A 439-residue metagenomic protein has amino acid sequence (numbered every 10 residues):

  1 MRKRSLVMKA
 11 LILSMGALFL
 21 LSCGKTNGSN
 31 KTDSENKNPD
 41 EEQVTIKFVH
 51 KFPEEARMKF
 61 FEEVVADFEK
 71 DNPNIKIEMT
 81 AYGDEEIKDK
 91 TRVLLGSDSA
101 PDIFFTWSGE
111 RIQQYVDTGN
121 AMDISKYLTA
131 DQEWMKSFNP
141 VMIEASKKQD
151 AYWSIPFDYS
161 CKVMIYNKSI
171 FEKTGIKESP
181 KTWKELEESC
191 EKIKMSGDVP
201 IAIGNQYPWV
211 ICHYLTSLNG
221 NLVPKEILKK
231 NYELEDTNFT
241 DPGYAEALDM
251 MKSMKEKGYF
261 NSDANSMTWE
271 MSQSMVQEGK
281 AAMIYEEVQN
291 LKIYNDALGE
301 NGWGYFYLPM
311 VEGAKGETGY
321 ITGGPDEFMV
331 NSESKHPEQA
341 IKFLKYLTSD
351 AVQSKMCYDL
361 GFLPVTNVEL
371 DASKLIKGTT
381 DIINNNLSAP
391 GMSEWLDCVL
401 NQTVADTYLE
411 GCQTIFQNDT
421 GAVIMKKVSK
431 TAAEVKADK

Functional and structural regions predicted by a protein language model:
M1-K47, K70, K430-K439: Short, low-complexity disordered leader/linker segments with a strong preference for bacterial N-terminal type II
A66-D71, K76, K173-T174, K257 (+1 more regions): Extracytoplasmic/periplasmic substrate-recognition and gating elements
D67-K147, S169-K181, A282-M283, F362-N367 (+1 more regions): Extracytoplasmic "Venus flytrap"/periplasmic binding protein-like
K76, E172-K173, L387-K439: Conserved C-terminal helix/tail region of periplasmic/extracytoplasmic solute-binding proteins
P101-D102, D131-I170, V199-I203, K315-Y320 (+1 more regions): A structural signal for short loop-to-beta-strand junctions that line the ligand-binding cleft of periplasmic/secreted
W107-V163, E187, M195, Y214-T216 (+4 more regions): Hinge/lid segment of periplasmic solute-binding proteins
Q149-F157, K162, E187-D236, A281: Extracytoplasmic/periplasmic solute-binding protein
C190-K192, E233-A264: Glycine-centered hinge/linker elements that transmit conformational signals in sensory and ligand-binding systems
